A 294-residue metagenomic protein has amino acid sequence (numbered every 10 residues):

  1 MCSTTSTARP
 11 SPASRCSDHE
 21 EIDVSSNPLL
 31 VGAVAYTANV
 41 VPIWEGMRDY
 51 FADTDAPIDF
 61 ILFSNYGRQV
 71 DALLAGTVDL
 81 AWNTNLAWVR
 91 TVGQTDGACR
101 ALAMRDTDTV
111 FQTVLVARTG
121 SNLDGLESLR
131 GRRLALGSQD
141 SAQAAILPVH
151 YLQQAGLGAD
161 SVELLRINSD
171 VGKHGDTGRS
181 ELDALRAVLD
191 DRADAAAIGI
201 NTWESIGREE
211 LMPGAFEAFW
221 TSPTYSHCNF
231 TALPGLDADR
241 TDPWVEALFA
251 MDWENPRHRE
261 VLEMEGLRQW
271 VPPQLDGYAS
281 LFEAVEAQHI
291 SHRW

Functional and structural regions predicted by a protein language model:
C2-S3, T7, C16, E20-A33 (+3 more regions): An extracytoplasmic/periplasmic, membrane-proximal ligand-sensing/linker region
S25-L123: Short, glycine-/small- and polar/acidic-enriched structural segments that line small-molecule recognition paths
F60-D71, D160-R186: Short helix-initiation/N-cap motifs at beta->coil->alpha
L73-L74, L129, V188-L189: Hydrophobic residues within well-ordered alpha-helices
W82-D96, Q153-Q154, L182-P213: A ligand-binding cleft/hinge motif common to bilobed small-molecule-binding domains
A98-D108, S161-I167, I206-T224: Short beta-strand->loop
A117-Q139, A159: Flexible hinge/capping segments at coil-to-helix
G137-Q153: Secondary-structure junction motif
